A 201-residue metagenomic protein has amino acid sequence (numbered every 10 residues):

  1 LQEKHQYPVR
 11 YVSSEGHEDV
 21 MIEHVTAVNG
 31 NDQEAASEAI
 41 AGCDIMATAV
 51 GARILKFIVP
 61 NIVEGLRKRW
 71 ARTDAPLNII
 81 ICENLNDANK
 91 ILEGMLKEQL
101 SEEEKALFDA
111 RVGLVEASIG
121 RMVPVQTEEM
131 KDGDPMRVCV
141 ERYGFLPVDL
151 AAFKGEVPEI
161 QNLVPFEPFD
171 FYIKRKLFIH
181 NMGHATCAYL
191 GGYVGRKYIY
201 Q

Functional and structural regions predicted by a protein language model:
L1-E23, A27-Q201: Substrate/ligand-engaging "lid" and interaction regions
